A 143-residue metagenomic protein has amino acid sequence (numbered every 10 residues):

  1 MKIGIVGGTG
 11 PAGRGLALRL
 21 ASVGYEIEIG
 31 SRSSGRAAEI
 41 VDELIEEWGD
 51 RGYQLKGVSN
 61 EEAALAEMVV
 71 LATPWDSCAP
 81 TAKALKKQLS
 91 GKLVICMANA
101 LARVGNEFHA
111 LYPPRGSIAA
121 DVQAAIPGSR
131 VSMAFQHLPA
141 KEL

Functional and structural regions predicted by a protein language model:
M1-E46: NAD(P)+-binding Rossmann beta1-loop-alpha1 motif at the extreme N-terminus of oxidoreductases
G8, N60, T73, M97-A98 (+1 more regions): Fold-independent oxyanion-binding glycine-rich loops and adjacent beta-strand/coil segments at enzyme active sites
I27, V94-I95, V131: Hydrophobic/aromatic residues located in beta-strands of well-ordered beta-sheets within soluble catalytic
A38, L65, G91, G128-V131: A glycine-biased structural micro-motif
L44-W48, Y112-P113: Short, hinge-like loop/turn segments at secondary-structure boundaries
W48-L93, A100-N106: Rossmann-like NAD(P)-binding element
A98-P139: Rossmann-fold NAD(P)-binding glycine/threonine-rich loop
K141-L143: Short, intrinsically disordered, charge-balanced linker/junction segments flanking boundaries in proteins
